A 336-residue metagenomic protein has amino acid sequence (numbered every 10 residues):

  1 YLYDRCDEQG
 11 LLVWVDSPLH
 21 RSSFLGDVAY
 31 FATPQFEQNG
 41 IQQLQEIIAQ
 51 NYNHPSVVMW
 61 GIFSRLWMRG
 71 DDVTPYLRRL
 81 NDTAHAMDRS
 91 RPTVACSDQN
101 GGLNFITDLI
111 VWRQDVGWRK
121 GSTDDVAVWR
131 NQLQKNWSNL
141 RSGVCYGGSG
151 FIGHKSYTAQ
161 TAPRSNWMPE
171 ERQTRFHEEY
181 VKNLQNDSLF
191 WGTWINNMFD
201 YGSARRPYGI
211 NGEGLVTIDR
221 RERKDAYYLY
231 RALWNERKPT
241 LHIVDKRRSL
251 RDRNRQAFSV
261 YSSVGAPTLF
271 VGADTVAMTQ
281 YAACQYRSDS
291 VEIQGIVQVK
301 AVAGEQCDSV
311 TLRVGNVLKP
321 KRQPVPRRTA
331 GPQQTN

Functional and structural regions predicted by a protein language model:
Y1-L140, G150-I152, A159-T161: Active-site mouth of glycoside hydrolases
I41, S56-W60, N81-H85, V94 (+2 more regions): Substrate-binding clefts and catalytic carboxylate motifs of secreted carbohydrate-active enzymes
